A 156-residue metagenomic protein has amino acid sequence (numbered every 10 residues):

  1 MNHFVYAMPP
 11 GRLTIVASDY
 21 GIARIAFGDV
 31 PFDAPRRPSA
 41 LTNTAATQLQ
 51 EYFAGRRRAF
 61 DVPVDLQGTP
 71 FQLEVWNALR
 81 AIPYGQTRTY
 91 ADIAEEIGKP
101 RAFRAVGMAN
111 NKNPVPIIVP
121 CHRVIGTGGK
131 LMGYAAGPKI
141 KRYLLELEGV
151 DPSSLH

Functional and structural regions predicted by a protein language model:
M1-R101, L147-H156: Basic nucleic-acid-binding alpha-helical/helix-turn surface characteristic of O6-alkylguanine DNA
V62-V64, V106, L131-Y134: Short clusters of hydrophobic/aromatic residues that line enzyme substrate/ligand-binding pockets
P83, N113-I117, G129: Histidine- and aromatic-rich ligand-binding microenvironments
F103-N113: Regulatory, non-catalytic segments
I117-V124: Short Lys/Arg-enriched helix C-cap and helix-to-coil transition segments that create basic nucleic-acid-contact patches
T127-H156: …primarily DNA-binding HTH/wHTH and HhH modules…
